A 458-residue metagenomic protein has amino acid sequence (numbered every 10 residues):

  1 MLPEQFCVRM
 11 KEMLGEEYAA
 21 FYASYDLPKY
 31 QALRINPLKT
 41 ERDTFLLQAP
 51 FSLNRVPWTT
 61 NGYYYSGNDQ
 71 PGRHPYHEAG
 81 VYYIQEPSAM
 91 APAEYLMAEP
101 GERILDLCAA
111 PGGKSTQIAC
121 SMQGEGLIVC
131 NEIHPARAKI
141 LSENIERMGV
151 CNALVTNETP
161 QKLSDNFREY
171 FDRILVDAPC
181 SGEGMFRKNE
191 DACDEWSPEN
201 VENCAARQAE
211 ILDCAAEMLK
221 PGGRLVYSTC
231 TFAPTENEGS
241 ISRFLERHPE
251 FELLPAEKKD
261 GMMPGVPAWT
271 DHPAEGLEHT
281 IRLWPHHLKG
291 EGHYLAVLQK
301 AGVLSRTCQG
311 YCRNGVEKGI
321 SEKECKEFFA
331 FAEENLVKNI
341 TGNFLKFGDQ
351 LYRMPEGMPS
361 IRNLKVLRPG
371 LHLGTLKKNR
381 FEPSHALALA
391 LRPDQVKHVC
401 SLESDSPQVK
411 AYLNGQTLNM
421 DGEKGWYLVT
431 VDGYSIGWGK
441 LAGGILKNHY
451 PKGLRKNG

Functional and structural regions predicted by a protein language model:
M1-M13, E17-L46, E291-H293, A301-G458: Polybasic, low-complexity RNA-engagement segments
R34-M90: Conserved AdoMet
G101-A110: Conserved class I S-adenosyl-L-methionine
P111-G124: Conserved SAM-binding loop of SAM-dependent methyltransferases across substrates and taxa, primarily the Class I
Q123, L219-P221: Helix-to-beta-strand junctions that scaffold the AdoMet/dcAdoMet cofactor pocket in Class I SAM-dependent enzymes
N131-E169: S-adenosyl-L-methionine
A136, R173-D213, C230-N237, P264-W269: Mobile active-site "lid"/loop adjacent to the S-adenosyl-L-methionine
F171, R224-Y227, F232-Y352, G357: Class I S-adenosyl-L-methionine
